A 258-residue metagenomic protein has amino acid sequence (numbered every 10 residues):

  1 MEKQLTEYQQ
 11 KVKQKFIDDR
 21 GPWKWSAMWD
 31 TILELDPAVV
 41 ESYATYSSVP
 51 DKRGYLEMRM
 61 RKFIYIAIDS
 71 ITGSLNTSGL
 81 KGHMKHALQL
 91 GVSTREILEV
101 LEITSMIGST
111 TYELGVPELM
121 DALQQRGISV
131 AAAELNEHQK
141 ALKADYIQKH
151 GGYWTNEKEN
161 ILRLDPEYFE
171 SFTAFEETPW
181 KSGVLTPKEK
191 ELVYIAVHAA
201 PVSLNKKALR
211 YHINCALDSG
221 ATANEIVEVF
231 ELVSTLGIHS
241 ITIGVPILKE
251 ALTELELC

Functional and structural regions predicted by a protein language model:
M1-M60, Q89, Y112-E189, N214 (+2 more regions): Acidic, glycine/proline-rich low-complexity segments that act as flexible tails and inter-domain linkers
G54-R61, T77, T94, G183-P187 (+2 more regions): Alpha-helix N-cap/helix-initiation sites
R61-N76, K190-N205: Amphipathic, charged-and-aliphatic alpha-helical interface segments that function as noncatalytic docking
T72-H83, T104-L119, P201-H212, V233-K249: Short amphipathic alpha-helical segments at helix boundaries and their inter-helical linkers
K81-E96, I213, L217-S219: A cross-kingdom feature marking solvent-exposed beta-strand/loop segments within repeated, beta-rich binding/scaffold
E96-L101, E225-V229: Membrane-interface alpha-helices at helix entry/exit sites of multi-pass transporters
A133-N136, V227, E231-V233, I238: Alpha-helical transmembrane segments and their immediate juxtamembrane flanks in integral membrane proteins
F172-A174, V193, P201-V202, K206-K207 (+2 more regions): Extended, charge-rich C-terminal regions with high alpha-helical propensity
